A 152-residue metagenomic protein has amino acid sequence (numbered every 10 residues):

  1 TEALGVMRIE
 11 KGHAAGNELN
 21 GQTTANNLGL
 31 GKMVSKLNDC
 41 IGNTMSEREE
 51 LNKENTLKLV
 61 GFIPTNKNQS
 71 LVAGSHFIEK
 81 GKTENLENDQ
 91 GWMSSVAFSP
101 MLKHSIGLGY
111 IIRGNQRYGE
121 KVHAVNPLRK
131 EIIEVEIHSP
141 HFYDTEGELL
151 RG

Functional and structural regions predicted by a protein language model:
T1-G152: Conserved, structured C-terminal
